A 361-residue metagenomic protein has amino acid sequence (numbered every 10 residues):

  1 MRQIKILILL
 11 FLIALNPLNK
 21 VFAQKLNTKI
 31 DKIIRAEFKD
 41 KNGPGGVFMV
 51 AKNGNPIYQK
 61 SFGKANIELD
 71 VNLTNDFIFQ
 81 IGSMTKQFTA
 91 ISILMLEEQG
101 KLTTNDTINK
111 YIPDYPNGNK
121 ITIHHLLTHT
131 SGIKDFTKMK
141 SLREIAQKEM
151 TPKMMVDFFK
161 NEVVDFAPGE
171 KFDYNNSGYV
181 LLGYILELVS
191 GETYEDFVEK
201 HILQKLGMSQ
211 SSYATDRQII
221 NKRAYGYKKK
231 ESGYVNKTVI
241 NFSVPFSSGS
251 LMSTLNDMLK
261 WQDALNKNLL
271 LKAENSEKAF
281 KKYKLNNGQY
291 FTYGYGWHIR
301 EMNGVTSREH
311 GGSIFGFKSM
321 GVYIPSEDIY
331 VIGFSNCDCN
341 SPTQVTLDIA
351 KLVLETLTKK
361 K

Functional and structural regions predicted by a protein language model:
M1-L26: Bacterial Sec-dependent N-terminal signal peptides
Q24-S61, A146, E187-S190, D196-K200 (+2 more regions): Catalytic loop of the DD-peptidase/beta-lactamase superfamily, centered on the K-T-G motif and neighboring
F48-N55, Q80-T103, T107, L126 (+5 more regions): Alpha-helical scaffold elements that line and support the substrate/ligand-binding pocket of soluble hydrolases
I57, P116-T122, G132-K138, E195 (+3 more regions): Secretory-pathway/luminal and periplasmic proteins that interact with or process carbohydrate-rich
K64-N176, E192, K228-V235, V239: Active-site-proximal loop and beta-strand segments within enzyme catalytic domains
I121-T122, F159, Y174-N176, I220-K222 (+4 more regions): Short, solvent-exposed loop/turn segments at the edges of secondary structure
K140-I220, S243-L259: Catalytic-site signature segments of enzymes, centered on catalytic residues
Q218-K230: Mobile, glycine-enriched helix-loop/loop "lid" segments at the mouths of ligand-binding/catalytic clefts that gate
